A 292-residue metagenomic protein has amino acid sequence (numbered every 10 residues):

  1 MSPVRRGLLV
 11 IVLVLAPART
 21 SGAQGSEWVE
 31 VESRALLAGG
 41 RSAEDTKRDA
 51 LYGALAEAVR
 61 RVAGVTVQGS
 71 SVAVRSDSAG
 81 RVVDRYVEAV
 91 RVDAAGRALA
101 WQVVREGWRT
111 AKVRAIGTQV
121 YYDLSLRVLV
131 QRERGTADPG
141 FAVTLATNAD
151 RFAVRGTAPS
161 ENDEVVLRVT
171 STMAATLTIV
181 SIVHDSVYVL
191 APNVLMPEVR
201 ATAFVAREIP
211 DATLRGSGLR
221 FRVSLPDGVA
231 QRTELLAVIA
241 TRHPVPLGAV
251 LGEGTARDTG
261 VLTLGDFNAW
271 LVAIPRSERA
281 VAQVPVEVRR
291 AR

Functional and structural regions predicted by a protein language model:
M1-V4: N-terminal secretory signal peptides that target proteins for export/translocation
G7-A16: Bacterial N-terminal signal peptides
S21-G25: Boundary at the C-terminal end of the N-terminal hydrophobic targeting segment
S26-A38, Q283: Short amphipathic
R41-A43, E57, R61, G69-R292: Secretory-pathway glycoprotein ectodomains that are cysteine- and/or Ser/Thr/Pro-rich
R41-D49, G53: Soluble non-cytosolic domains of exported or imported proteins
